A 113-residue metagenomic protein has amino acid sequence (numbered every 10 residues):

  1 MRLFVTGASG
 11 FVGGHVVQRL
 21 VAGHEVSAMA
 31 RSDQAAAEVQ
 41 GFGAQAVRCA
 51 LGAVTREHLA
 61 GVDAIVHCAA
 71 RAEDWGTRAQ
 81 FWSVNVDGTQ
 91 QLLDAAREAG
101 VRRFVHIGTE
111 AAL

Functional and structural regions predicted by a protein language model:
M1-G23: N-terminal Rossmann NAD(P)H-binding glycine-rich loop of SDR-like oxidoreductase domains
L3, V26-S27, A46: Hydrophobic anchor at the start of a short beta-strand that flanks the dinucleotide cofactor-binding loop
T6, M29, I65-A69, F104-E110: SDR active-site strand-loop-helix element
G7-G13, G61, G88, G108: Glycine-centered flexibility sites
H24-Q34: Conserved glycine-rich Rossmann-like NAD(P)H-binding loop of the short-chain dehydrogenase/reductase
D33-E38, A44-D87, Q91, A95 (+1 more regions): NAD(P)H-binding glycine-rich loop region in Rossmannoid oxidoreductase-like domains and their noncatalytic homologs
E98-R103: A short helix->loop->beta-strand "cap" motif at the edges of active sites that frequently abuts
